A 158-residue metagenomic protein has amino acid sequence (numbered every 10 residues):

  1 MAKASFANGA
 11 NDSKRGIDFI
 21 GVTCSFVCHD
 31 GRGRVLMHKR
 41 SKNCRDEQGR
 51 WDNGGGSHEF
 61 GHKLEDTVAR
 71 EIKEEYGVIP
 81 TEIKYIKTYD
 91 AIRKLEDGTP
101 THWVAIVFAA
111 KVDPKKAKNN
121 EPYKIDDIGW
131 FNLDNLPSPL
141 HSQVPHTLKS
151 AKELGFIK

Functional and structural regions predicted by a protein language model:
M1-S25: Acidic, metal-coordinating catalytic segment for phosphate/diphosphate chemistry, firing primarily on the Nudix
G16-I20, E47-R50, G98-V104, P122-I125: A generic structural micro-feature
C24-F26, Y85, F108-A110: A structural signal for short, well-ordered beta-strand segments
C28-H29, M37, A110, W130: Conserved hydrophobic "DFG−1" position in protein kinase catalytic cores
D30-R32, Y89-A117: Active-site-adjacent beta-strand/loop module that shapes the phosphate/pyrophosphate-binding cleft
R34-E74: Conserved Nudix-box catalytic region and its N-terminal flanking loop in Nudix hydrolases and closely related
I79-T88: A short coil-to-beta-strand element that immediately follows conserved catalytic motifs
A109, K118-S150: NUDIX/MutT-family hydrolases
